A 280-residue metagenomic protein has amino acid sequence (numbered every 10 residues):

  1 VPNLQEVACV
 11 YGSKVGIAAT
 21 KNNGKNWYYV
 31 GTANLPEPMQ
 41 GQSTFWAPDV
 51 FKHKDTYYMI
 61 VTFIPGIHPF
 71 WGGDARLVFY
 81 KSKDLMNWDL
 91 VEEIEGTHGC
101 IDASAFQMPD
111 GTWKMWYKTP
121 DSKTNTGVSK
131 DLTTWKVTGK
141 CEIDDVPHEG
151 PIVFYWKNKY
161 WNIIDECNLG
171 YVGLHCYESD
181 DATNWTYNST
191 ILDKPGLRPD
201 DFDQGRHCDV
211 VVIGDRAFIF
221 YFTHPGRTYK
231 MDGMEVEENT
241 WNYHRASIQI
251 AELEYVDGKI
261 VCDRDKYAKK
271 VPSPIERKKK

Functional and structural regions predicted by a protein language model:
V1-K280: Carbohydrate-active catalytic/glycan-binding domains of CAZyme proteins, especially the secreted or lumenal ectodomains
